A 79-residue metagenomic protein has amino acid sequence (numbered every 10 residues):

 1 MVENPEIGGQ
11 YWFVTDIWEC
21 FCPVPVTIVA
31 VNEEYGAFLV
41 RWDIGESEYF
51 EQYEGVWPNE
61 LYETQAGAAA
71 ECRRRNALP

Functional and structural regions predicted by a protein language model:
M1-I7: Mixed-charge, Lys/Arg-rich low-complexity intrinsically disordered regions
E3, F21-P23, V56, A77: Selective for proline/serine-rich intrinsically disordered segments in cytosolic/nuclear regulatory regions
E3, I28, Y35, T64-A68 (+1 more regions): N-terminal cationic amphipathic segment used for targeting or macromolecule association
E6, V24-V26, N59, A66: Generic low-complexity segments that are intrinsically disordered, proline-rich and/or Lys/Arg-biased
W12, D16-E54: Basic/aromatic-rich interaction segments and small domains that mediate binding to polyanionic partners
D43-P79: Intrinsically disordered, low-complexity, charged/polar segments
